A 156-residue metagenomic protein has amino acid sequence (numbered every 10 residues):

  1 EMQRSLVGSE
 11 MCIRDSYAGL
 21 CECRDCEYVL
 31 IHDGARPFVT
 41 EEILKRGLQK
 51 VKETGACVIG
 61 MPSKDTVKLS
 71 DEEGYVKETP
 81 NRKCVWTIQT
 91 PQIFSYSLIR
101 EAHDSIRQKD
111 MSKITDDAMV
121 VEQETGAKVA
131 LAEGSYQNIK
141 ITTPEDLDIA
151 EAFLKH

Functional and structural regions predicted by a protein language model:
E1-G8, C12-I13: Single conserved hydrophobic/aromatic residue that forms the stacking wall/gate of nucleotide- or nucleobase-binding
Q3-R4, L20-C21, L48-Q49, V76-E78 (+2 more regions): Short secondary-structure boundary/capping segments
R4, R36, A56-V58, K77 (+4 more regions): A residue-level structural signature of the nucleotidyltransferase/glycosyltransferase Rossmann-like core
I13-S16, I31, L44, G60 (+3 more regions): A general structural signal for well-ordered alpha-helical segments in protein cores
R14-E72, Q89: Conserved beta-loop-beta/alpha segment of the NTase-like Rossmann-fold superfamily that binds/positions NTPs
E27, L69-S70, T79, A102 (+1 more regions): Residues that scaffold the ATP/ADP-binding catalytic core of kinase and kinase-like folds
K68-F94: Short, flexible, basic/aromatic active-site loop/helix in glycosyltransferases
V85-H156: Conserved alpha/beta core of the MobA/IspD/sugar-nucleotide pyrophosphorylase nucleotidyltransferase superfamily
